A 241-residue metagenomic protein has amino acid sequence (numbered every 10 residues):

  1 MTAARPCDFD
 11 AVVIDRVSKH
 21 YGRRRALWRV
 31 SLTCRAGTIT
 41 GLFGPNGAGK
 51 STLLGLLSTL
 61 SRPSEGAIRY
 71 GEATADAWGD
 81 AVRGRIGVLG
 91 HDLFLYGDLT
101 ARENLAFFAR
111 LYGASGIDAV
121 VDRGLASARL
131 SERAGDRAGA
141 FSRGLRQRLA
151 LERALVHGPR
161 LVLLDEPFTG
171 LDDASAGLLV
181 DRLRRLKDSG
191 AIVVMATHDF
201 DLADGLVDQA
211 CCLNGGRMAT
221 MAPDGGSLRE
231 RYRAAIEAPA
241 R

Functional and structural regions predicted by a protein language model:
F43-P45: The feature captures the beta-strand-to-loop junction immediately N-terminal to the Walker
S58: Helix-to-loop junction immediately C-terminal to a conserved catalytic motif
G66-A77, V82: Conserved ABC transporter NBD signature motif
A106, R110, G116-R133: Conserved ABC ATPase "signature" region
V162-D165: Catalytic Walker B motif of ABC-type/P-loop ATPase nucleotide-binding domains
D173-S175: Helix N-cap at the start of a conserved alpha-helix in ABC-type nucleotide-binding domains
T197-H198: H-loop/switch region of ABC-family ATPase nucleotide-binding domains
